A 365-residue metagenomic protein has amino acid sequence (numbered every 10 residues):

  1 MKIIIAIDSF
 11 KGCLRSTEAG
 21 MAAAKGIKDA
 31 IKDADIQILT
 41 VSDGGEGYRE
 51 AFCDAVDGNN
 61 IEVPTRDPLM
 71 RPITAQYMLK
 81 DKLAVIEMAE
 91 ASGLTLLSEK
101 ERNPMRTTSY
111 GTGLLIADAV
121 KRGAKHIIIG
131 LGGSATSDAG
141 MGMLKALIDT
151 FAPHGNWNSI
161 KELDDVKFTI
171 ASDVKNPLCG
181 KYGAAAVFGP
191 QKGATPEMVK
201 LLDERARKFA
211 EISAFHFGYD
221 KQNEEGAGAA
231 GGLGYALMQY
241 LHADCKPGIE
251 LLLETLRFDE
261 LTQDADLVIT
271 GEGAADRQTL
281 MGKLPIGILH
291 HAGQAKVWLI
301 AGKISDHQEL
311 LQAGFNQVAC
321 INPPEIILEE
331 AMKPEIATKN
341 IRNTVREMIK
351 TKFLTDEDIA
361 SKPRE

Functional and structural regions predicted by a protein language model:
M1-L131, A135-E365: N-terminal loops that bind phosphate or other acidic moieties and the adjacent beta-alpha structural core
